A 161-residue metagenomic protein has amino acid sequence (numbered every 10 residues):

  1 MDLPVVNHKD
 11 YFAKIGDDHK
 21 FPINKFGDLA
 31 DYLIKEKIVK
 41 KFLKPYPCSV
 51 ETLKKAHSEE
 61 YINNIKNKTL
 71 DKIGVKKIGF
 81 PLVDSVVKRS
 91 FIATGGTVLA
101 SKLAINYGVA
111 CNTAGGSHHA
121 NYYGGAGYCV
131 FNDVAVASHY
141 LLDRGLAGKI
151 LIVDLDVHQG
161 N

Functional and structural regions predicted by a protein language model:
M1-V153, V157-N161: HDAC/HDAC-like amidohydrolase catalytic core signature
